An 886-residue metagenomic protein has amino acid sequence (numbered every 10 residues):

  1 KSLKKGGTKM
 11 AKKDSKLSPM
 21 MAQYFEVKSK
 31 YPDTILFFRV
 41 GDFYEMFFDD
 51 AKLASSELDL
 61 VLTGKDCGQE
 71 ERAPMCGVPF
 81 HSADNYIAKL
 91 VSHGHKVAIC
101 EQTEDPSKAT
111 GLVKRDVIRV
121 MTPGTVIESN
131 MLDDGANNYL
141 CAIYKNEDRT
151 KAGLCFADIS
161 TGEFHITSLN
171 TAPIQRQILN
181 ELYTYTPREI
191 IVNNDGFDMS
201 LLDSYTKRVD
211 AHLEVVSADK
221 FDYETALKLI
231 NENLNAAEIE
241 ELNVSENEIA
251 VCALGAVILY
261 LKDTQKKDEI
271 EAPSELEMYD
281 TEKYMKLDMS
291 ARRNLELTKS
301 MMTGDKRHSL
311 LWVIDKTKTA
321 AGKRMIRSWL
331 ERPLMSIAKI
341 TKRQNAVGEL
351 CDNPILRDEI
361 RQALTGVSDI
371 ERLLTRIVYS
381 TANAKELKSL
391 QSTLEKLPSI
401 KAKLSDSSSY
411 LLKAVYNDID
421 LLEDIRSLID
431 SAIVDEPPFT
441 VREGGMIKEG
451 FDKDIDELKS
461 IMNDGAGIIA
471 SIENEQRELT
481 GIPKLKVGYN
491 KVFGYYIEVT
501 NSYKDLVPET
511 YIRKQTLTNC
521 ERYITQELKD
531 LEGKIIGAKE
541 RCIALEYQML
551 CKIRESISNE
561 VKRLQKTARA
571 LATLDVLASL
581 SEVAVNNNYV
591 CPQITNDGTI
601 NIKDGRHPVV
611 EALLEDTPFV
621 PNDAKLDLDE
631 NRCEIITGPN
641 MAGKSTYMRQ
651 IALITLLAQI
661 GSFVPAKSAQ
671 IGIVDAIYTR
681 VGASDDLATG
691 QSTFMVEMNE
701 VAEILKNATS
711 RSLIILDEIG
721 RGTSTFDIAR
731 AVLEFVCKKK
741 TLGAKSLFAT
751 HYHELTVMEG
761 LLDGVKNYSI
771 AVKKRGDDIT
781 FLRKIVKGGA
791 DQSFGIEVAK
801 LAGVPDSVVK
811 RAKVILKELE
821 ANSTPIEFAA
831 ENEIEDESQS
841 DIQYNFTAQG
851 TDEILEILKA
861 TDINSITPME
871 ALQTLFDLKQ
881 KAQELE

Functional and structural regions predicted by a protein language model:
K5-E349, Q362-T365, D369-V378, A382-N474 (+1 more regions): Charged catalytic and DNA/RNA-contacting regions of genome-maintenance and nucleic-acid-processing enzymes
K13-D14, A22-E26, D33, R554 (+3 more regions): Conserved phosphate-binding elements of NTP-dependent enzyme cores
F48-D49, N247, K318, W329 (+5 more regions): ATPase nucleotide-binding head domains, primarily ABC-like/P-loop NTPase cores
P123-L132, D268, S407-L411, A470-I482 (+4 more regions): Active-site phosphate-binding and catalytic loops of NTP-dependent enzymes
F221-L229, M285-K286, L297, M301 (+5 more regions): Amphipathic heptad-repeat alpha-helical coiled-coil/stalk segments that mediate oligomerization, filament/stalk
I340, V347, R357-A363, L390 (+12 more regions): Amphipathic alpha-helical coiled-coil segments
Y379, N383, T393-K396, E449-G450 (+2 more regions): Charged, surface-exposed helical/loop "interaction arms" that form contiguous linear patches used for dimerization
N490, K859-E886: Terminal-proximal interaction/regulatory segments of ATP-powered molecular machines
